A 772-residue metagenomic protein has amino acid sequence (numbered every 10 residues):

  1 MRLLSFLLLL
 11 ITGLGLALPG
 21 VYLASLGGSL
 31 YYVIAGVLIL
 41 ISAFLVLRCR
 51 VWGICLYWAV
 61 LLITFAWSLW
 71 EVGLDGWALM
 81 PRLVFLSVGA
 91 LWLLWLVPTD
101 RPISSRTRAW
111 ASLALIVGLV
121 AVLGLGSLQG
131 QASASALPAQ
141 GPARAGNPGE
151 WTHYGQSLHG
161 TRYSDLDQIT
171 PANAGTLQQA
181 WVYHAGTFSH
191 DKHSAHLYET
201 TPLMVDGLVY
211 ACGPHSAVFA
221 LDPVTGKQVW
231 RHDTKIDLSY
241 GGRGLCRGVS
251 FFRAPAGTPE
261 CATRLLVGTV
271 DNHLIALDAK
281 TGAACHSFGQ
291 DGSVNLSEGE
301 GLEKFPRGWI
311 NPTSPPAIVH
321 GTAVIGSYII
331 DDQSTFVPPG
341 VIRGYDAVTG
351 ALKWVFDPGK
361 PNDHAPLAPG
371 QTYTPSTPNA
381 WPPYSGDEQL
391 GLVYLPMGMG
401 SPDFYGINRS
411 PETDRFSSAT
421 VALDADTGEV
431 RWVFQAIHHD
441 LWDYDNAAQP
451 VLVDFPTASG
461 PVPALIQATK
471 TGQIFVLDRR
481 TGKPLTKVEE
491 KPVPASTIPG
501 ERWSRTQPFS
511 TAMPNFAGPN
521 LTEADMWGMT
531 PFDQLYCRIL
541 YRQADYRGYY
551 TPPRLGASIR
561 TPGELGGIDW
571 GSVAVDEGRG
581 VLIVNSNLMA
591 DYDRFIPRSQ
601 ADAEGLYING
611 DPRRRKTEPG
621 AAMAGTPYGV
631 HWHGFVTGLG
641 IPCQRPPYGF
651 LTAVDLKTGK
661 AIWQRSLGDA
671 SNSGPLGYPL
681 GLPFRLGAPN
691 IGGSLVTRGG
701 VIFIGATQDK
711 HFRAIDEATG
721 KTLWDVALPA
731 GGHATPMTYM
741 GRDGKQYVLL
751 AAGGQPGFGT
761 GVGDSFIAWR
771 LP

Functional and structural regions predicted by a protein language model:
M1-A136: Topology signature of small-to-medium multi-pass alpha-helical membrane proteins
V88-P98, I103, T107-V120, G124-A132 (+6 more regions): Hydrophobic or amphipathic alpha-helical targeting/insertion segments
G124-L166, R505-T530: N-terminal pre-domain segments of enzymes
P142-T187, M204, T652: Mature N-terminal segment immediately following signal peptide/propeptide cleavage in secreted/periplasmic
W151-G155, A195-H215, G242-H273, G308-S334 (+11 more regions): Repeat-blade elements of multi-bladed beta-propeller folds
L158-S164, F188-H193, F219, D403-F404 (+1 more regions): Short, solvent-exposed loop/turn elements at domain surfaces
N173-F188, V218-S239, R253-T258, L274-R307 (+10 more regions): Extracytoplasmic/lumenal domain signature
S385, Q507, T511-M589, S599-Q600 (+4 more regions): Long, low-complexity segments enriched in small/aliphatic residues
